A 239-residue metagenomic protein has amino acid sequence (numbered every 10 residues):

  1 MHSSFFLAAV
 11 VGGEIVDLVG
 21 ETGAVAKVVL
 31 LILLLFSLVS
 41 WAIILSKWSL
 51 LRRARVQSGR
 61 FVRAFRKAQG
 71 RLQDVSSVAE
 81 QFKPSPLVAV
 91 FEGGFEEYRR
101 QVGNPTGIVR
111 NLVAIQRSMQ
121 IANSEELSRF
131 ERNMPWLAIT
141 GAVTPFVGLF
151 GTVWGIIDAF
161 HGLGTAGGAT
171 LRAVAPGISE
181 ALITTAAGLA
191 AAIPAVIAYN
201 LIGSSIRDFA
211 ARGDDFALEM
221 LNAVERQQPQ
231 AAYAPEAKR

Functional and structural regions predicted by a protein language model:
M1-T22, T170: Short, strongly hydrophobic alpha-helical membrane anchors
V16-V29, L127-L137: Membrane-interface helix-boundary signature
T22-G70, V75: Transmembrane alpha-helix/interfacial motif
G23, W41, V75, F91 (+3 more regions): Residue-level signature of catalytic and energy-coupling elements of molecular machines, predominantly ATP/GTP-dependent
L34-A54, L149-I156, A191-I206: Alpha-helical transmembrane segments
R55-V147, I156-T170, I197-R239: Predominantly long cytosolic amphipathic alpha-helical stalk/bundle segments
G167-A181: Hydrophobic alpha-helical transmembrane segments and adjacent short intramembrane/lumenal linkers of inner/organellar
E180-A195: Hydrophobic alpha-helical transmembrane segments of polytopic membrane proteins
